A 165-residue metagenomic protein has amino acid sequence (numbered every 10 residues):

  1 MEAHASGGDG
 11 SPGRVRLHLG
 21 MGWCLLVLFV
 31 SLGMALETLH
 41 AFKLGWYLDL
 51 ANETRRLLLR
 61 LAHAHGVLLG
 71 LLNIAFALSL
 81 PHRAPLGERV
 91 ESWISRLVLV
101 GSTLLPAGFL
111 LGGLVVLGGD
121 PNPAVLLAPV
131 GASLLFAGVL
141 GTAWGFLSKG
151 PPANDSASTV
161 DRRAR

Functional and structural regions predicted by a protein language model:
E2-H63, V67-R165: Polytopic transmembrane helical bundles with strong interfacial aromatic enrichment
